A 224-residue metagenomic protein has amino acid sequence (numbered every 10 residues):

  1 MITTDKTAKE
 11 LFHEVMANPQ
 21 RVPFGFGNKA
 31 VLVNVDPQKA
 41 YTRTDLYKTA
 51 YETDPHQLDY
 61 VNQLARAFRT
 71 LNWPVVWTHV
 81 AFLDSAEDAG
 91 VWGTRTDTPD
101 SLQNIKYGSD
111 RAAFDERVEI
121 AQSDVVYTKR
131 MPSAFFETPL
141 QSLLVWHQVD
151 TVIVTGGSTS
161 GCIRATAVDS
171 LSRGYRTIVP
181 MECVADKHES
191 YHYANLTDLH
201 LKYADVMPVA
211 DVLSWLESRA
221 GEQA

Functional and structural regions predicted by a protein language model:
M1-A121, E217-A224: Active-site acidic carboxylates
T70-W73, Q148, G174: Glycine-centered short loops/turns at secondary-structure junctions
Y107-I153: Internal catalytic-core helix/loop-beta-alpha segment that presents or stabilizes conserved functional determinants
I153-G156, R176-E189: A short glycine-rich beta-strand->turn/loop micro-motif centered on a GG-aromatic cluster
T159-T166: Short glycine/serine/threonine-rich phosphate/pyrophosphate-binding segments that cradle anionic phosphate groups
K187-H200: Active-site-proximal loop->helix
Y203-A224: A charged, well-structured terminal subsegment
